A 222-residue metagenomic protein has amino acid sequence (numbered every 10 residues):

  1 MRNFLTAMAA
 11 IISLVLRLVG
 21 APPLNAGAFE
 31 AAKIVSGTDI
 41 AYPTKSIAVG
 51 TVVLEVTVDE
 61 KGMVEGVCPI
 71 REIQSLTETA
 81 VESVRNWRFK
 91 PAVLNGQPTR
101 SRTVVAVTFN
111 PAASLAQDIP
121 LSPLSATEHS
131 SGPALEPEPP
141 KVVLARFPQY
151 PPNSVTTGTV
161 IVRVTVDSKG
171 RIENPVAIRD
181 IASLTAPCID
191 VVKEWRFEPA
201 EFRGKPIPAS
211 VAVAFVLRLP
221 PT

Functional and structural regions predicted by a protein language model:
M1-R2: N-terminal secretory signal peptides that target proteins for export/translocation
L5, I12-T222: Charge-biased low-complexity segments
